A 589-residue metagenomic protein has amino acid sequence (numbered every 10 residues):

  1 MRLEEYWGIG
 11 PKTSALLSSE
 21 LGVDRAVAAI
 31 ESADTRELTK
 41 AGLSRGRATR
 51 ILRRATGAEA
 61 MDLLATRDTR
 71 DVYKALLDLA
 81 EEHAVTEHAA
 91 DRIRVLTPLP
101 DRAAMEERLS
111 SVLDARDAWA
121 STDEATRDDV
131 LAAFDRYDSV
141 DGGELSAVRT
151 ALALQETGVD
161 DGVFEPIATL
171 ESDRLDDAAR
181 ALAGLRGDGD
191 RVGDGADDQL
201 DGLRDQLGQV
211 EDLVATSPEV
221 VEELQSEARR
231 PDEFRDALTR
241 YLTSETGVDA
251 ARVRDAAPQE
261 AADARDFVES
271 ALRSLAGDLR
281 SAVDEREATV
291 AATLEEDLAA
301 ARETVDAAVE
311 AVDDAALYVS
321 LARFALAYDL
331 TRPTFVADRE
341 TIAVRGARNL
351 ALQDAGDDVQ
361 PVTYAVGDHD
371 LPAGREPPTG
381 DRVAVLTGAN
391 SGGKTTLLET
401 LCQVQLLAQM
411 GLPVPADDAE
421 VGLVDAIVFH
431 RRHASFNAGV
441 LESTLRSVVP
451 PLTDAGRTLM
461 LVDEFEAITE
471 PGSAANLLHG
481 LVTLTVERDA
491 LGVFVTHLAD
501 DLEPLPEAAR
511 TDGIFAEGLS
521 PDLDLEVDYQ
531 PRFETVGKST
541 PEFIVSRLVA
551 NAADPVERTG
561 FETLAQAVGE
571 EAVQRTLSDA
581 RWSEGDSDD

Functional and structural regions predicted by a protein language model:
M1-E223: Conserved amphipathic alpha-helical "coupling/scaffold" segments that transmit conformational changes between domains
G158-V159, P231, R235, V253-R254 (+3 more regions): Short, ordered beta-strand-loop transition motifs
E171-L185, E219-G277: Extended, EK/Q-rich alpha-helical coiled-coil segments that serve as long dimerization/scaffolding arms in large
D201-A215, D232, G277, D306 (+2 more regions): Generic structural signal for well-ordered, non-transmembrane alpha-helical segments in soluble/cytosolic regions
E211, P218-D232, T239, R280 (+4 more regions): Coiled-coil heptad-register positions
G247-S320: Extended, charged coiled-coil "arm/hinge" scaffolds of SMC/Rad50-like chromosome-maintenance ATPases and other large
A307-V359: Charged, amphipathic alpha-helical linker segments immediately N-terminal to NTP-binding catalytic cores
A343-D589: ATPase nucleotide-binding head domains, primarily ABC-like/P-loop NTPase cores
